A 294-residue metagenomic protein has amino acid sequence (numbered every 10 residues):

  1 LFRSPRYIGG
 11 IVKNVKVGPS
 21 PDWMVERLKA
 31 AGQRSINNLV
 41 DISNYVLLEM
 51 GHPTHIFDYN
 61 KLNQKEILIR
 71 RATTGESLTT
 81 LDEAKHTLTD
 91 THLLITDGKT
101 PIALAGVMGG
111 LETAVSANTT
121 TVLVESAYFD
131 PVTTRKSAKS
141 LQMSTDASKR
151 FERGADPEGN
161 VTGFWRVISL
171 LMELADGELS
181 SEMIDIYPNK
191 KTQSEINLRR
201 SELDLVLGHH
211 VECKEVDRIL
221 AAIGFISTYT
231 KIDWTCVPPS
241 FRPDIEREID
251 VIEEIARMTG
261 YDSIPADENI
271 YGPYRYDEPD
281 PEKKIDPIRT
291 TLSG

Functional and structural regions predicted by a protein language model:
F2-E282, D286-S293: RNA/tRNA-interacting regions in translation and RNA-turnover enzymes
